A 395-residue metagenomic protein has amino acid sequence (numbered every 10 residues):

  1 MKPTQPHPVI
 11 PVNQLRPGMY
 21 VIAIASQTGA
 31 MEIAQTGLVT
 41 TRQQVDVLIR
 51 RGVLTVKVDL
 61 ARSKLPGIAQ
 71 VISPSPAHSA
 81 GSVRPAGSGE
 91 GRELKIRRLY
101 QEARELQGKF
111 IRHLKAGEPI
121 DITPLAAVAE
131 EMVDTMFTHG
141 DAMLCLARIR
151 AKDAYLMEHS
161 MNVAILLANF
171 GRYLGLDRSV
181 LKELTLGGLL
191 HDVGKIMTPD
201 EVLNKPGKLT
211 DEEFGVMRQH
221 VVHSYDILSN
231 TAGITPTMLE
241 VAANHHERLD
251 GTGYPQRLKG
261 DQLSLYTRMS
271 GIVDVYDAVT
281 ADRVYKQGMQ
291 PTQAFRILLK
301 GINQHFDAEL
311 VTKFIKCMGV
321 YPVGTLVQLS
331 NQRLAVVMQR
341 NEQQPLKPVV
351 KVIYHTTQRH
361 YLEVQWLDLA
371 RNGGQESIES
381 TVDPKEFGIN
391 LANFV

Functional and structural regions predicted by a protein language model:
M1-I120, E376-V395: Membrane-cytosol interface segments
E93-L94, R98-V395: Histidine- and acidic-residue-rich, metal-dependent catalytic cores
